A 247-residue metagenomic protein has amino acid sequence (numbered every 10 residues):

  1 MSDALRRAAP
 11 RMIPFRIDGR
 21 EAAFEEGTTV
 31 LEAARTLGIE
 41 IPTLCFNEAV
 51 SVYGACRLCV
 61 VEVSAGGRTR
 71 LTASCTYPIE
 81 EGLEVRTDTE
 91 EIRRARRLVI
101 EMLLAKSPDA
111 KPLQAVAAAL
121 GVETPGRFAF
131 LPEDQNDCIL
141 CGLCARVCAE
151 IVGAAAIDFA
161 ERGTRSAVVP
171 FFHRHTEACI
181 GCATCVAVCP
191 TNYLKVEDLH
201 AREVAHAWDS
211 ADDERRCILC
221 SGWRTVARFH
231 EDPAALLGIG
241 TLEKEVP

Functional and structural regions predicted by a protein language model:
M1-E123: Signature of N-terminal electron-transfer/Fe-S-associated modules in redox systems
R68-G181, N192-P247: Fe-S ferredoxin-like electron-transfer domains and their immediately adjacent linker/connector regions across
T184: A short, cysteine/histidine-rich metal-binding "knuckle" motif
V188-C189: A structural motif detector for beta-strand N-caps
